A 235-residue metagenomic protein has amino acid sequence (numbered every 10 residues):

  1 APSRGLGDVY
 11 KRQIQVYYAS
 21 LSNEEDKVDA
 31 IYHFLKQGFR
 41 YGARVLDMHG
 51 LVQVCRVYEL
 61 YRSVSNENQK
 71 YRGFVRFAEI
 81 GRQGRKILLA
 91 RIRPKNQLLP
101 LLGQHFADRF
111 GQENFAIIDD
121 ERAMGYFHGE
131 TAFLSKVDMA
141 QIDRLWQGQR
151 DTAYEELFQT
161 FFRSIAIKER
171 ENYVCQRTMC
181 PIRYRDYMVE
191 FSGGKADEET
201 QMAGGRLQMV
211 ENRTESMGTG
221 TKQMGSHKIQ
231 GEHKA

Functional and structural regions predicted by a protein language model:
A1, K222, I229, A235: Post-transcriptional modification and biogenesis factors for structured RNAs of the translation apparatus
A1-Y10: Single conserved hydrophobic/aromatic residue that forms the stacking wall/gate of nucleotide- or nucleobase-binding
I14-E67, F74: Charged, compositionally biased non-catalytic regions
D47-V137: Internal, well-folded beta-alpha domain core
N114, Y126, Q149-E215: Long, compositionally biased intrinsically disordered terminal regions
K136-D138, R144-L145, T152: C-terminal active-site/capping subdomain that shapes the small-molecule cofactor and substrate pocket of enzyme
